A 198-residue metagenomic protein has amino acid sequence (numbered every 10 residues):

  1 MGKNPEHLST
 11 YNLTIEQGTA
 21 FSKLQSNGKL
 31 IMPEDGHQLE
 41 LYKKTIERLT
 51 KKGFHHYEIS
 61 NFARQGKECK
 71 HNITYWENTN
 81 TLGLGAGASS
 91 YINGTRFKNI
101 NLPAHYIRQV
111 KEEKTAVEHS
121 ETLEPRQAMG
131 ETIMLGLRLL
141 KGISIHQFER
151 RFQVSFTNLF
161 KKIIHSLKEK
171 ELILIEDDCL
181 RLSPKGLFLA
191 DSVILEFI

Functional and structural regions predicted by a protein language model:
M1-V154: C-terminal scaffold of the Radical SAM
T10, I59, L159, D177-D178: Residue-level detector of family-conserved "landmark" positions at structurally sensitive sites
K44, L159-K162, S192: Long, highly charged amphipathic alpha-helices
V154-K168: Short amphipathic alpha-helical interaction segments
K168-D178: A short, conserved structural fragment
C179-S183: Minor-groove-contacting beta-hairpin "wing" of winged helix-turn-helix DNA-binding domains
K185-I198: Short, amphipathic alpha-helical interaction segments positioned at domain boundaries
